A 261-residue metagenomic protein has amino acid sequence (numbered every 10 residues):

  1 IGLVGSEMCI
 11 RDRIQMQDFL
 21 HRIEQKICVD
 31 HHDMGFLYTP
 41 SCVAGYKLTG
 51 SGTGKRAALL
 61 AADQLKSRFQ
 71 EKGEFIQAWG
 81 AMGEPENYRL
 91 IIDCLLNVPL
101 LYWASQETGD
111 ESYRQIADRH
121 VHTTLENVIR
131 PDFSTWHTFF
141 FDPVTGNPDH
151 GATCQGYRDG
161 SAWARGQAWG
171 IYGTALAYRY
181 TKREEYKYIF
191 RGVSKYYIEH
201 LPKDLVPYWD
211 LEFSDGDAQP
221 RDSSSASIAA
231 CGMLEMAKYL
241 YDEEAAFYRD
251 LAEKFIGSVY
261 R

Functional and structural regions predicted by a protein language model:
I1, K66, Q70, L96-P99: Membrane-embedded alpha-helical core segments of multi-pass
I1-I10: Single conserved hydrophobic/aromatic residue that forms the stacking wall/gate of nucleotide- or nucleobase-binding
S6, H21-A44, M82-C94, A152-Y172 (+2 more regions): Solvent-exposed loop and edge beta-strand segments that line ligand/cofactor-binding and catalytic clefts
S6-E7, L37-S51, V98-D110, W169-E185 (+1 more regions): Well-ordered alpha-helical scaffold segments within catalytic/enzyme domains
R11-C28, A57-I76, I116-W136, F141-T153 (+2 more regions): Long, well-ordered core segments of solenoidal/helical folds
H31-G83: Extracytoplasmic mature domains of secreted/periplasmic and thylakoid-lumen proteins
T53-R56, A218-C231, A237-R261: CBM-like carbohydrate-recognition segments
F75-W136: Aromatic- and glycine-enriched pocket-lining scaffold segments that form the walls of small-molecule binding clefts
